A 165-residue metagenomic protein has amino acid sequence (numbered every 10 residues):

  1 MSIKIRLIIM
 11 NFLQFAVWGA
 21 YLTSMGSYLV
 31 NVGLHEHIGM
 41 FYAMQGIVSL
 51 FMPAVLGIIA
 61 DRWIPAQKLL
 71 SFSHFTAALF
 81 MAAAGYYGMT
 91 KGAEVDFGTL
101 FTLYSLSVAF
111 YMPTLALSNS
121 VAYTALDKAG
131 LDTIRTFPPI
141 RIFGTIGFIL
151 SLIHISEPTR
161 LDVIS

Functional and structural regions predicted by a protein language model:
M1-S49: Helix-loop boundary and gating motifs at the non-cytosolic
F12, F80, E94-L115: Hydrophobic core of transmembrane alpha-helices in multi-pass small-molecule transporters, especially MFS/SLC-type
G46-A54, I149: Residue-level signature of mid-helix packing/kink "hotspots" within the transmembrane helices of 12-pass Major
F51-P65: Helix-to-loop junctions at the C-terminal end of transmembrane segments in multipass secondary transporters
R62-F75: Cytoplasmic membrane-interface "Motif A"-like loop-to-helix N-cap segments of 12-TM Major Facilitator Superfamily
F75-A93: C-terminal ends and interior cores of transmembrane alpha-helices in multi-pass membrane transporters/permeases
S105-I140: Cytoplasmic helix-loop-helix junction between adjacent transmembrane helices in 12-TM secondary transporters
I153-E157, L161-S165: Single conserved hydrophobic/aromatic residue that forms the stacking wall/gate of nucleotide- or nucleobase-binding
